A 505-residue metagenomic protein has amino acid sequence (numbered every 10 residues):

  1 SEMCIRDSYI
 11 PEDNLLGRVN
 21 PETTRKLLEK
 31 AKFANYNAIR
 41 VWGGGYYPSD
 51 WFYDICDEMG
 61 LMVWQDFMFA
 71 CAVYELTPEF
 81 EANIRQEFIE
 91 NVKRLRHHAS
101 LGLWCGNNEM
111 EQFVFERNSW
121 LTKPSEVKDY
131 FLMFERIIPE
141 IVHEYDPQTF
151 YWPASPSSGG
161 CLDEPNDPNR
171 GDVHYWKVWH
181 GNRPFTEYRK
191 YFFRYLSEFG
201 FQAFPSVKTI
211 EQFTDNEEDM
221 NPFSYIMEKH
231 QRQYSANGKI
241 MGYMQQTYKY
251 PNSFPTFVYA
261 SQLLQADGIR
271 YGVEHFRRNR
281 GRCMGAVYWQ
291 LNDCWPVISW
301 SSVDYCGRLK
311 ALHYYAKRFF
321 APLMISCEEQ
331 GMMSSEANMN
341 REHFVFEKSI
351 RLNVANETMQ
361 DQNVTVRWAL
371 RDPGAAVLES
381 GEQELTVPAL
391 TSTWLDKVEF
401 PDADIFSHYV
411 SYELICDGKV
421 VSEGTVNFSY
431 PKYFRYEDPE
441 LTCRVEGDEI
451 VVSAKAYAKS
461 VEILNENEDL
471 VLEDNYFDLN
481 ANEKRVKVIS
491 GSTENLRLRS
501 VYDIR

Functional and structural regions predicted by a protein language model:
S1-E2, R6-A72, E81-L103, Q231-A266: Active-site-adjacent substrate/metal-binding segments within catalytic domains of carbohydrate-active enzymes
E58, Y74-E164, C306-G307, A311: Active-site neighborhood of glycoside hydrolase catalytic domains
W104, E140-H143, W152-Q362: Substrate-binding clefts and catalytic carboxylate motifs of secreted carbohydrate-active enzymes
I350-N356, Y412, D448-A454: Buried hydrophobic-core signal for structured, non-transmembrane domains
T358-A376, K455-V471: Short acidic, flexible loop segments centered on an aromatic residue
A369-H408, E468-T493: Intrinsically disordered, low-complexity Pro/Gly/Ser/Thr-rich segments with frequent PxxP/GP/PP motifs and embedded
W394-P439, S492-R505: Terminal connector regions
E437-A481, R485-I489, V501: C-terminal accessory/binding modules appended to enzymatic or scaffolding proteins
